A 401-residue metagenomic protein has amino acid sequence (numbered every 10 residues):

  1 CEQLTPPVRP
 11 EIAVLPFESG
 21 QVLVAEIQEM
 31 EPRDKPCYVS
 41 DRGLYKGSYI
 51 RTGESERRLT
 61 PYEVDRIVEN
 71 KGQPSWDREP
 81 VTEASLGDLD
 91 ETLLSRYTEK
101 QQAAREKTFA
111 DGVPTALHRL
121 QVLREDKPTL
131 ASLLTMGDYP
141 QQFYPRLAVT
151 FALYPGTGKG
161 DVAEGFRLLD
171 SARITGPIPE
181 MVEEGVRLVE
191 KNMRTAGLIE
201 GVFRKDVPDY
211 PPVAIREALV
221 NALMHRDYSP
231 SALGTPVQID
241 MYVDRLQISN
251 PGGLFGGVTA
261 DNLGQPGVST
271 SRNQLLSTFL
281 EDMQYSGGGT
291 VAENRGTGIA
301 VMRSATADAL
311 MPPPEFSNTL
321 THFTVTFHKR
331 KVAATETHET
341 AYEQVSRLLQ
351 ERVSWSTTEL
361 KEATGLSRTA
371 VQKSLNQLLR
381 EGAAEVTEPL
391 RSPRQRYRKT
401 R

Functional and structural regions predicted by a protein language model:
C1-A214, V220-A334, R347-E359, G365-K373 (+2 more regions): Conserved N-terminal catalytic/coupling substructures associated with nucleotide/phosphate chemistry
H338-S346: Short, leucine-enriched amphipathic alpha-helices that occur as contiguous helical runs
